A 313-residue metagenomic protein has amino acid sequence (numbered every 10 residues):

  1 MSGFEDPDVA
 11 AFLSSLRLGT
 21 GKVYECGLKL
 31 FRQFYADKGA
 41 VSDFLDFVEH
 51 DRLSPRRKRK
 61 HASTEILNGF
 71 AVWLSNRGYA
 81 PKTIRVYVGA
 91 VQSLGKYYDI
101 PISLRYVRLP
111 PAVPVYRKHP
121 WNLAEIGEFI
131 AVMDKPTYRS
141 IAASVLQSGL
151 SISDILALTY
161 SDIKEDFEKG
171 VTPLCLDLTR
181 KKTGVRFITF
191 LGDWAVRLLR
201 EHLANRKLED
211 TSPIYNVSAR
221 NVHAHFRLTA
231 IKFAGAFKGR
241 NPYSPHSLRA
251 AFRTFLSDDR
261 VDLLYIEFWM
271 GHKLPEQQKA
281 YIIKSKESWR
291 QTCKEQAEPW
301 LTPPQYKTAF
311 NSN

Functional and structural regions predicted by a protein language model:
P7-R117: N-terminal core-binding DNA-recognition domain of tyrosine recombinases/integrases
A112-E128, T183-W194, L208-P213: DNA breakage-rejoining catalytic core of tyrosine-based enzymes
P120, M270-T302: Catalytic-site neighborhood detector that most strongly recognizes the C-terminal catalytic loop/helix of tyrosine
L123-I152: Basic, Lys/Arg- and aromatic-enriched nucleic-acid-binding interface segment
A143, S247-K273: C-terminal catalytic core of tyrosine-transesterase DNA break-rejoin enzymes
V145-G170, L263-Y265: Short, charged phosphate-coordinating catalytic segments
A157-L198: Conserved tyrosine-mediated DNA breakage-rejoining catalytic core shared by Y-recombinases
G192-R240, F252: Active-site/catalytic core of tyrosine-dependent DNA strand-transfer enzymes
